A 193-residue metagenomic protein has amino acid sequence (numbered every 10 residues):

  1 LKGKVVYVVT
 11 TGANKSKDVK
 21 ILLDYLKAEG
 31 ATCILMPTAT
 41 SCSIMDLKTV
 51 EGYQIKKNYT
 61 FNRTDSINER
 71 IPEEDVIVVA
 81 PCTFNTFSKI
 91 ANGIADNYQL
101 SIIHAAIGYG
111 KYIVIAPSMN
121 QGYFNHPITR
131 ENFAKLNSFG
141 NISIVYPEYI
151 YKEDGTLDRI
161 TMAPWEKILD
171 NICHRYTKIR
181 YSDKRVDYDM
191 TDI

Functional and structural regions predicted by a protein language model:
L1-V114, N120-I193: A cross-family phosphate/adenosyl-ligand binding-site feature
